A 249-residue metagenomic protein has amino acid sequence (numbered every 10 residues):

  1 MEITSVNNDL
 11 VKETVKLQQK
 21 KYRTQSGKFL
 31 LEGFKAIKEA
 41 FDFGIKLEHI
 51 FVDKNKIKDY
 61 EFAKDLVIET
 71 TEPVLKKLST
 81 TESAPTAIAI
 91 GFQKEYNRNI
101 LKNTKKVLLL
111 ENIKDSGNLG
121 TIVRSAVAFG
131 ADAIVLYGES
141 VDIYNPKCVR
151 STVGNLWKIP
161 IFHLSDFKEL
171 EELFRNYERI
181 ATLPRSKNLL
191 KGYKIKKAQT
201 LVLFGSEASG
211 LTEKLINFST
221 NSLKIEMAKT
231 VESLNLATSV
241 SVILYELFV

Functional and structural regions predicted by a protein language model:
M1-N55, S140-V141: Boundary-proximal intrinsically disordered activation/regulatory segments immediately upstream of a helical core
E2-S5, I68-T71, I159-E169: Short acidic-hydrophobic, aromatic-tinged amphipathic segments that line or gate anion-handling sites
D42, I100-S186: RNA substrate-binding interface of SAM-dependent RNA methyltransferases
F62-E72, K105, Y177, K197-L201 (+1 more regions): Active-site regions of enzymes building and remodeling cell-envelope glycoconjugates
V67-F92: Glycine/small-residue-rich loop that forms an oxyanion/phosphate-binding "nest" at active or ligand-binding sites
T70-T71, E111, Y137-G138, P160 (+1 more regions): Short beta->alpha connector loops at strand-helix junctions that form conserved, small/polar/Pro-enriched
A128-F129, I143, C148-W157, E213-V249: Structured adenosyl-cofactor binding patch, chiefly the S-adenosyl-L-methionine
A181-V231: Active-site/ligand-binding-proximal alpha/beta "capping" segment
